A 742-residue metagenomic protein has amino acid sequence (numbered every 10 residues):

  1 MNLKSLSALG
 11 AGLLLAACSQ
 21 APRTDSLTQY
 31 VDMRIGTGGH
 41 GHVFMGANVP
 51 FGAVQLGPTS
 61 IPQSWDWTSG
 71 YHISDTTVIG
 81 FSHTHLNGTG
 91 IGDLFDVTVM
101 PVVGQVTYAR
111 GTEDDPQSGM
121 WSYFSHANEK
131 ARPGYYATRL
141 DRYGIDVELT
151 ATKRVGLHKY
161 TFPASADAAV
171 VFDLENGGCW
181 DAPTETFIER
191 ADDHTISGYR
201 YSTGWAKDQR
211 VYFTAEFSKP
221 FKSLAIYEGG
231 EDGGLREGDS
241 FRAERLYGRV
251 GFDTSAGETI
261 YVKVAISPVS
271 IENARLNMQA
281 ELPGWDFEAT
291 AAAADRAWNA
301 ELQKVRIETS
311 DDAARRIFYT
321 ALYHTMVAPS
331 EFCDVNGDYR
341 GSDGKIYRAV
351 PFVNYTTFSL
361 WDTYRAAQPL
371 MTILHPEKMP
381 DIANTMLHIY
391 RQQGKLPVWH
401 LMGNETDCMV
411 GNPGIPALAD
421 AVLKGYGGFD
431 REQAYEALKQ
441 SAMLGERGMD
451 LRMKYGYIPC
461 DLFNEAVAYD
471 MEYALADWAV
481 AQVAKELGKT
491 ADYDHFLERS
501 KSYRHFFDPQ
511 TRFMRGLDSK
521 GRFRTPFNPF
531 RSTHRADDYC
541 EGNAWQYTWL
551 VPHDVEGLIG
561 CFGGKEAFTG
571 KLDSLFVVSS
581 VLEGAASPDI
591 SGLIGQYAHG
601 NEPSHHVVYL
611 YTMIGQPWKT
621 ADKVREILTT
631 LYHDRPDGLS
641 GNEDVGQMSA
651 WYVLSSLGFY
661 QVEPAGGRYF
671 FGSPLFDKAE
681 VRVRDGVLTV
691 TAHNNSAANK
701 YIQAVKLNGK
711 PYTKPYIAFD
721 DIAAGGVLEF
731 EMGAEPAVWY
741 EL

Functional and structural regions predicted by a protein language model:
M1-A8: Bacterial N-terminal signal peptides that target proteins for export
A16-A17: C-terminal motif of bacterial Sec signal peptides marking the signal peptidase cleavage site
A21-P416, V422-M471, A479-H505, T511-M514 (+7 more regions): Accessory carbohydrate-recognition regions in carbohydrate-active enzymes
A476: ATP-dependent phospho-/nucleotidyl transfer catalytic cores
